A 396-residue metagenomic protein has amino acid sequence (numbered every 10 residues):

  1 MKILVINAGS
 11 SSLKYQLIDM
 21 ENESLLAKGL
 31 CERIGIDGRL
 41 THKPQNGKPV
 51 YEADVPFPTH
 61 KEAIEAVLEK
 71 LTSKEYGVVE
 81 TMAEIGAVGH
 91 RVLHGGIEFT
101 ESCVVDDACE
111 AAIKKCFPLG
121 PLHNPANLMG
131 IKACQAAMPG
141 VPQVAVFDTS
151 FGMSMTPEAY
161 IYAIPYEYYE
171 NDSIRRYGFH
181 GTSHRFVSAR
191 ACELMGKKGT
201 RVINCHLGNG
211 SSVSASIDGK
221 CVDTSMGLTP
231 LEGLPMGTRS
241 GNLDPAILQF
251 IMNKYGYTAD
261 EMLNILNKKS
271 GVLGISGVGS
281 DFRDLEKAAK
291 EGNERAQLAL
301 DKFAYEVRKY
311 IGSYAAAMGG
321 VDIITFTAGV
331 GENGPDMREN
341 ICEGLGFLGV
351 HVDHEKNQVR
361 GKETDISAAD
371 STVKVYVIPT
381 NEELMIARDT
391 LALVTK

Functional and structural regions predicted by a protein language model:
M1-L4: Extreme N-terminal starter segment of soluble prokaryotic enzymes
A8-G9, H90-L93, L207-N209, V321 (+1 more regions): Glycine-rich beta-strand-to-loop/alpha-helix junction loops that act as flexible
S12-F57, G227: Short glycine-rich, Thr/Ser-proximal phosphate-binding strand/loop in the N-terminal lobe of ATP-dependent enzymes
L71-H123, V144, F151-A159: Short beta-strand-loop/turn "lid" adjacent to the catalytic site in phosphate-handling enzymes
F151-M252: Glycine-rich phosphate-binding loop of actin/hexokinase-like ATP-binding domains
I217, V222-T258, N264, A328-V359: Catalytic phosphate/nucleotide-handling subdomain of diverse soluble enzymes
N264, G271-I275, F282-A317: Adenine-nucleotide phosphate-binding core of ATP-dependent small-molecule kinases
Q297, D301-A317, V321, G331-K396: Internal helix-turn-beta structural module
